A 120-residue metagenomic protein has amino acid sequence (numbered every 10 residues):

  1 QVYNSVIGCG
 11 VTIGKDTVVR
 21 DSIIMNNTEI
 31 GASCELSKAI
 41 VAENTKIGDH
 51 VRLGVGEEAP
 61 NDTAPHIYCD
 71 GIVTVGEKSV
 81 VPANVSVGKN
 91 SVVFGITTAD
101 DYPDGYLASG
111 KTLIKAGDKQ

Functional and structural regions predicted by a protein language model:
Q1-Q120: Left-handed beta-helix
